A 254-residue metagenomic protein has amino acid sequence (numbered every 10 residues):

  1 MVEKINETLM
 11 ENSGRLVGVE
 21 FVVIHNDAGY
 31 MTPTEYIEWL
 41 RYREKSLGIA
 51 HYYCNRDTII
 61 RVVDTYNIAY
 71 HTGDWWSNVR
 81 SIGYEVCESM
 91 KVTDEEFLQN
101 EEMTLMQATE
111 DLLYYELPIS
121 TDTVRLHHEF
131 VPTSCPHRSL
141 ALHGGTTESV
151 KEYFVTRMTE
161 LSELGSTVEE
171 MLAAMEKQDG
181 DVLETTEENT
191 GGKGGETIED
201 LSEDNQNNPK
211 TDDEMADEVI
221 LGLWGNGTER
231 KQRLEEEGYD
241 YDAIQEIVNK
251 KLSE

Functional and structural regions predicted by a protein language model:
M1-N78, T185: N-terminal catalytic cores of peptidoglycan-degrading enzymes
E3-L16, M90-N207: Basic/polar, cationic surfaces and motifs that engage anionic cell-wall and phosphate/carboxylate ligands
S77, I82-V92: Cell-envelope and extracellular/periplasmic
N100-Q107, V150, T211-M215, R230 (+3 more regions): Stable alpha-helical elements in mature extracytoplasmic
D179, E187, D200, E237-E254: Repeat-associated, polar segments at repeat-unit boundaries in modular proteins
N208-W224, E254: Disulfide-bonded cysteine-rich modules in secreted/extracellular proteins, activating on the conserved Cys frameworks
I220-K231, Y239-Y241: Extracytoplasmic Gram-positive cell-surface binding/anchoring modules and repeats
